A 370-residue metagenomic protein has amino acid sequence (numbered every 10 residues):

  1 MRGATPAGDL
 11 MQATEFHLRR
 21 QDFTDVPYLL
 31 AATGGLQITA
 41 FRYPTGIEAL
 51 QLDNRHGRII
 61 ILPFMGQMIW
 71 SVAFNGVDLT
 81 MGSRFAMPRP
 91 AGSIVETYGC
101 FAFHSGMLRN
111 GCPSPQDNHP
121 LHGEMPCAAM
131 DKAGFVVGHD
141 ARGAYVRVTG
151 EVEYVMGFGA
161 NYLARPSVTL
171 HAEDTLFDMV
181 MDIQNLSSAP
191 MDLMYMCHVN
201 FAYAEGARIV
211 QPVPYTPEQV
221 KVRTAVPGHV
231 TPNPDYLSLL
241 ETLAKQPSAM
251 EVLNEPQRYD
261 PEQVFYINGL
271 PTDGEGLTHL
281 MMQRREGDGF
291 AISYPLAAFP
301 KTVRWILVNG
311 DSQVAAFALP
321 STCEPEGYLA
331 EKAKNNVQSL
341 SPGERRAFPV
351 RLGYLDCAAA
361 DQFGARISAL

Functional and structural regions predicted by a protein language model:
R2-D178, A189-D192, V199-L370: Surface-exposed acidic/polar loop and edge beta-strand patches at domain peripheries
D182: Glycine-rich, mobile lid/loop segments that gate access to catalytic sites or pores
